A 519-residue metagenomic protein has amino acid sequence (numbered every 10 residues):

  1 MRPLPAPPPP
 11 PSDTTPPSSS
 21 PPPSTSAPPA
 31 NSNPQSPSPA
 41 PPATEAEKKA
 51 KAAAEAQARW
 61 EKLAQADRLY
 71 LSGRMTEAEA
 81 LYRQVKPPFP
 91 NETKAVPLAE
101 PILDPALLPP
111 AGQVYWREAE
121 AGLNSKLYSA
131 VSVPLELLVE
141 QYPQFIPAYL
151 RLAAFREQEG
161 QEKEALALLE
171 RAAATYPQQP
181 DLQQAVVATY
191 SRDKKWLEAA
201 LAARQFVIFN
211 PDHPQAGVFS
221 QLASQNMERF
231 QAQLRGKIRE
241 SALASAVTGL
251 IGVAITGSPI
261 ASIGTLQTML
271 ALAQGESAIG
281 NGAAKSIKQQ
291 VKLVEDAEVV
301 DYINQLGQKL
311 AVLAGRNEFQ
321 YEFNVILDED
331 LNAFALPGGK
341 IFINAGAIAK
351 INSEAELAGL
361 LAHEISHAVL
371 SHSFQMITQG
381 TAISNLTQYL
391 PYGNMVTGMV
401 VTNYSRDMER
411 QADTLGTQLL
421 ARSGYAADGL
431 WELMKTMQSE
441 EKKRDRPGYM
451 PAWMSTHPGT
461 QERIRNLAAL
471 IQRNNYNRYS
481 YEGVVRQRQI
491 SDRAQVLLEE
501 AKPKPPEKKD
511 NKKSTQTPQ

Functional and structural regions predicted by a protein language model:
R2-R151, F155, E159, E170-Q178 (+5 more regions): C-terminal capping/extension segments of zinc metalloprotease domains
R204-V207, T381-Q411, G416: Post-HExxH zinc-binding segment in Zn-dependent metallohydrolases
G249-P259, E276, T378-G398: A structural motif
L266-A278, L293-D301, T397-L415, M454-P458: Active-site metal-coordination segments of metallo-dependent hydrolases
G275-Q290, I303-A311, D407-S423: An active-site-proximal "capping" alpha-helix that borders the catalytic cofactor pocket
N281, Y302, Q320-I326, N332-A335 (+5 more regions): Soluble periplasmic/extracytoplasmic beta-strand elements of cell-envelope proteins
A345-G359, T402: Short pre-active-site segment immediately N-terminal to the catalytic Zn-binding motif
A355, I365-A382: Catalytic Zn2+-binding segment of zinc metalloproteases
